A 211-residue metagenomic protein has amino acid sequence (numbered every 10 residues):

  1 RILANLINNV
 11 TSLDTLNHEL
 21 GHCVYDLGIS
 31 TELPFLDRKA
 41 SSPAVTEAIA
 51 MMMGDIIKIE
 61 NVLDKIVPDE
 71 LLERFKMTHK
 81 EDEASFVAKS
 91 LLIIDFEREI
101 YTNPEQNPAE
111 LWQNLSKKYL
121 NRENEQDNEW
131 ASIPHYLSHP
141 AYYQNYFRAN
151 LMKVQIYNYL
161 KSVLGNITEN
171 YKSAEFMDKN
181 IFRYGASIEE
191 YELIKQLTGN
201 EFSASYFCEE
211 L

Functional and structural regions predicted by a protein language model:
R1-N17: Short pre-active-site segment immediately N-terminal to the catalytic Zn-binding motif
I2-L3, P34-S41, K76-E81, P134: Short beta-alpha connecting loops at secondary-structure transitions that line or flank enzyme active sites
L16, V24, M52, R74 (+2 more regions): C-terminal, non-catalytic "cap/extension" segments appended to globular domains
L20-L33, I57: Catalytic Zn2+-binding segment of zinc metalloproteases
E32-R38, L63-L71, L164-Y171: Short, glycine/acidic-rich hinge or "gate" loops at secondary-structure transitions that mediate conformational
L36-I49, D82-S85, P140-Y146: Active-site metal-coordination segments of metallo-dependent hydrolases
A40-F75: Post-HExxH zinc-binding segment in Zn-dependent metallohydrolases
I57-N61, H79, L91-D95, E99: Active-site-proximal binding-pocket segments
